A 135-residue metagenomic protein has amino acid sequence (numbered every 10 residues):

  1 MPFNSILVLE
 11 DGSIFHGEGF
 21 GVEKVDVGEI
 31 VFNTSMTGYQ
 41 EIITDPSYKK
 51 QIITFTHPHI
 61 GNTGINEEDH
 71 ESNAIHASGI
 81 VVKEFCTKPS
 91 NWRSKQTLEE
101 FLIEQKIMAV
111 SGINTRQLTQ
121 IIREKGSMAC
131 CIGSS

Functional and structural regions predicted by a protein language model:
M1-S135: RNA-binding accessory domains that recognize and position tRNA/RNA substrates
